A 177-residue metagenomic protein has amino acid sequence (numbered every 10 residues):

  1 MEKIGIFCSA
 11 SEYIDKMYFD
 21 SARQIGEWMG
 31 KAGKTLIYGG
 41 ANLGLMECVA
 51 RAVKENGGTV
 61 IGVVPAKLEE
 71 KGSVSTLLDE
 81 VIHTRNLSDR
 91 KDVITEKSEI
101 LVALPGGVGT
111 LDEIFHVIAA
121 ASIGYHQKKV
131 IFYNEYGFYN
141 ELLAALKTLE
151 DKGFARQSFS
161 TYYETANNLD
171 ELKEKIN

Functional and structural regions predicted by a protein language model:
M1-K97, Y136-I176: A cross-family phosphate/adenosyl-ligand binding-site feature
D89-I123, I131: Active-site/ligand-binding-proximal alpha/beta "capping" segment
K128-Y136: Short loop-to-beta-strand entry elements in the cores of soluble alpha/beta enzymes
